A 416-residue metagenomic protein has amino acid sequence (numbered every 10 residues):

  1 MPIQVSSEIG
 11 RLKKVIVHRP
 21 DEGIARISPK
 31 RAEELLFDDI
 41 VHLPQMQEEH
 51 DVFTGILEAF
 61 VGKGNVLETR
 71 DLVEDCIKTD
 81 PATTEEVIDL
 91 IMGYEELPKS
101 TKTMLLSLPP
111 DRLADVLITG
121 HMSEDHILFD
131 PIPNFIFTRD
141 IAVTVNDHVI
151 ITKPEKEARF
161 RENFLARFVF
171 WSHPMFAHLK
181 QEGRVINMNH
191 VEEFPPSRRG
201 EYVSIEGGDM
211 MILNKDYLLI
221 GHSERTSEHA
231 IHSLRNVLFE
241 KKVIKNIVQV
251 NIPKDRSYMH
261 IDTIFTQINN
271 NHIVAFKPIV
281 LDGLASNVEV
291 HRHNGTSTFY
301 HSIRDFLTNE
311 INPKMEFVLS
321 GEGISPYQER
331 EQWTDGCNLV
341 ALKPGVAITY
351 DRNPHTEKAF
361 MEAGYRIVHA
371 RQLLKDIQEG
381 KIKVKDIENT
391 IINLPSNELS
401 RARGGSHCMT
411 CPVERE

Functional and structural regions predicted by a protein language model:
M1-E416: The feature marks the mature, well-folded catalytic cores of soluble enzymes
